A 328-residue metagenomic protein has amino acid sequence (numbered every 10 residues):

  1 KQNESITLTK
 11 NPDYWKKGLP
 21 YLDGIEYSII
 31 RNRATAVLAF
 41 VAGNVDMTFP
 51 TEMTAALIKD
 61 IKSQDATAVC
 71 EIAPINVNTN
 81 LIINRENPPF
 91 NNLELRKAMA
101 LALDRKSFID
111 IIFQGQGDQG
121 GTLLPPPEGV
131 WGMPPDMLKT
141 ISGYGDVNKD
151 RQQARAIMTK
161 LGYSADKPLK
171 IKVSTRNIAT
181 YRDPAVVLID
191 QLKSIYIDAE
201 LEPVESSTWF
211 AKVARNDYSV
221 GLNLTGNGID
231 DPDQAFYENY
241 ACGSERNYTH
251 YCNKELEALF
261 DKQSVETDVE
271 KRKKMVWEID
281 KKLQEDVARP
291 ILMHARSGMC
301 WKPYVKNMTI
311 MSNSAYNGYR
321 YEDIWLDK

Functional and structural regions predicted by a protein language model:
K1-G24, N32, Q152, A156: Gly/Pro-rich hinge or "lid" segments in bacterial periplasmic/extracellular proteins
Q2-T9, E26-N87, D110-I111: Extracellular/periplasmic solute-recognition and catalytic clefts
I6-T7, L22-I29, P168-N177, E200-E202: Short, well-ordered beta-strand elements
M47, M53, V173, D190-C242: Periplasmic binding protein-like
C70, E86, F90-W131, R151 (+2 more regions): Periplasmic-binding protein-like
E94-K97, I109, G145-N148, D198-W209 (+3 more regions): Extracytoplasmic/peripheral linker and loop segments enriched in polar/acidic and small residues with frequent Thr/Pro
Q119-K160, I178-D183: Structural transition elements
W301-K328: Long beta-strand-rich cores associated with HINT superfamily self-processing modules
